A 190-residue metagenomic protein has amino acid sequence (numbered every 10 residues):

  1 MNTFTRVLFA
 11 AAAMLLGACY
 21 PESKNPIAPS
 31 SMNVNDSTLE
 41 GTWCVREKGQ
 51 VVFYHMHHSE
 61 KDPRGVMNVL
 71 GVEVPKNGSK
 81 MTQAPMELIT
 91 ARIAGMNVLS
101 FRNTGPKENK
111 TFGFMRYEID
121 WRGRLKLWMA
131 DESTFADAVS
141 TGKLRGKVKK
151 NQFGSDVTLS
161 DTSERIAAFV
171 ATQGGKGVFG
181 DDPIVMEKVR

Functional and structural regions predicted by a protein language model:
M1-N2, Y20: N-terminal hydrophobic targeting signals that begin at the initiator methionine
N2-A10: Sec-dependent signal peptide recognition, specifically the positively charged N-region followed immediately by
A11-A12, S140: Terminal low-complexity, poorly structured segments
L15-A18: C-terminal motif of bacterial Sec signal peptides marking the signal peptidase cleavage site
Y20-T38, R46-F53, H57-R190: Calycin-type beta-barrel ligand-binding domains and close structural analogs
